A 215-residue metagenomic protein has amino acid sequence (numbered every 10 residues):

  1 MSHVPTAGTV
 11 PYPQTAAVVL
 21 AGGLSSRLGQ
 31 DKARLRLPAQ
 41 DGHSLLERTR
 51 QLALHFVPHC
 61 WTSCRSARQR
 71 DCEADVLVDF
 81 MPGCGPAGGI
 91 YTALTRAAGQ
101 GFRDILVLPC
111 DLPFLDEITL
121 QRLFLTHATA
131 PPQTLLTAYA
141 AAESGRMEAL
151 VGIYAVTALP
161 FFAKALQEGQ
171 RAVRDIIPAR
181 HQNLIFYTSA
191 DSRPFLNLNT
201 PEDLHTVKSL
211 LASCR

Functional and structural regions predicted by a protein language model:
H3-Q170, P178-P194, P201-C214: Nucleotide and nucleotide-moiety/phosphate-recognizing core
